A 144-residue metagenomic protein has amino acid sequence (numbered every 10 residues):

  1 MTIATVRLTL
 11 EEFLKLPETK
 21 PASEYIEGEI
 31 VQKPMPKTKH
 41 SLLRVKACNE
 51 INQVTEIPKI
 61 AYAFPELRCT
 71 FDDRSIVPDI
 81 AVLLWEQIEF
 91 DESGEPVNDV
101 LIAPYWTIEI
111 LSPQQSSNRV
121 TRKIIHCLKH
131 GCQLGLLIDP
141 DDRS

Functional and structural regions predicted by a protein language model:
M1-S144: Gly/Pro/Ser/Thr-rich low-complexity, intrinsically disordered segments predominantly at protein N-termini
